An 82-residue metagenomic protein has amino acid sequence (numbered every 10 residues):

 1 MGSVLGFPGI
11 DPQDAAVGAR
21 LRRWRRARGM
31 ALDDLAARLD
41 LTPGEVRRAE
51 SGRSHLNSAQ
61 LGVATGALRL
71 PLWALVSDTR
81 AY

Functional and structural regions predicted by a protein language model:
M1-A27: A short, Lys/Arg-rich alpha-helix, primarily the initiator
G2-V4, V76-Y82: Short, charged recognition helix plus adjacent turn of helix-turn-helix-like nucleic-acid-binding domains
A19-R38, V63: Short basic helix-loop element that most often maps to the first helix and adjoining turn of HTH DNA-binding modules
L21, L35-A36, V46-A49, L75: Conserved hydrophobic/aromatic packing and binding residues within compact polymer-binding modules
D40-L56: Recognition helix of helix-turn-helix/homeodomain-like DNA-binding domains that insert into the DNA major groove
N57-L75: DNA major-groove recognition helix of helix-turn-helix/homeodomain DNA-binding modules
